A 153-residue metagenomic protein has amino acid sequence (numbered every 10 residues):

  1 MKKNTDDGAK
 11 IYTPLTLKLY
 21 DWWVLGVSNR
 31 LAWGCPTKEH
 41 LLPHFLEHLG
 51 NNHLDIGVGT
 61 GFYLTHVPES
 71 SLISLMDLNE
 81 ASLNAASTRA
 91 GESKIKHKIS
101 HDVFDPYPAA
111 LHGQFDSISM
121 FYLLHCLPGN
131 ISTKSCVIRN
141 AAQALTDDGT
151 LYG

Functional and structural regions predicted by a protein language model:
M1-L49, F62: Conserved class I S-adenosyl-L-methionine
N52-Y107: Class I SAM-dependent methyltransferase SAM/SAH-binding core
Y107-G113: Short amphipathic alpha-helix with an adjacent loop that forms part of the alpha/beta core around
S119: A conserved beta-strand element that flanks and buttresses the S-adenosyl-L-methionine
L127-N140: A short, conserved alpha-helix within the catalytic core of class I
N140-D147: Conserved helix-to-beta-strand junction in the class I
D148-G153: Conserved beta-strand signature within the Rossmann-like core of class I S-adenosyl-L-methionine
